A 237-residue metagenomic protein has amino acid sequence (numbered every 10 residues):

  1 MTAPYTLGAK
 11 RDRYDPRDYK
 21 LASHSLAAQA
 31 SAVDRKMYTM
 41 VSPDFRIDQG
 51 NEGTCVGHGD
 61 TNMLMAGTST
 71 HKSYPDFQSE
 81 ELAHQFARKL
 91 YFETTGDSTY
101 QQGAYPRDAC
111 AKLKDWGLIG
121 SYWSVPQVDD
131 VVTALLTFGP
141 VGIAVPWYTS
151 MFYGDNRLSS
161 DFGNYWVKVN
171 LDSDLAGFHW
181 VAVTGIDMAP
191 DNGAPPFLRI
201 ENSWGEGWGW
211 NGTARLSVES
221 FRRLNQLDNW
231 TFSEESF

Functional and structural regions predicted by a protein language model:
M1-F237: Catalytic-core signature of thiol
